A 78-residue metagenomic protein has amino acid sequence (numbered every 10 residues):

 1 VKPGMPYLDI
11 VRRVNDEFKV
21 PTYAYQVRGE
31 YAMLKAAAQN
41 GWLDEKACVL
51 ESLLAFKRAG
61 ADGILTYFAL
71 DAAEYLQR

Functional and structural regions predicted by a protein language model:
V1, I64-L65: Hydrophobic residues within beta-strands of alpha/beta enzymes
P3-A24, L70-R78: Active-site-adjacent beta->alpha loops and helix N-cap segments on the catalytic face of soluble alpha/beta enzymes
R12-A59: Active-site-adjacent loop and "lid" segments of alpha/beta metabolic enzymes
L43-S52, Y67-A72, L76-R78: Non-catalytic helical/linker scaffolds that mediate oligomerization, partner binding, and domain coupling around large
